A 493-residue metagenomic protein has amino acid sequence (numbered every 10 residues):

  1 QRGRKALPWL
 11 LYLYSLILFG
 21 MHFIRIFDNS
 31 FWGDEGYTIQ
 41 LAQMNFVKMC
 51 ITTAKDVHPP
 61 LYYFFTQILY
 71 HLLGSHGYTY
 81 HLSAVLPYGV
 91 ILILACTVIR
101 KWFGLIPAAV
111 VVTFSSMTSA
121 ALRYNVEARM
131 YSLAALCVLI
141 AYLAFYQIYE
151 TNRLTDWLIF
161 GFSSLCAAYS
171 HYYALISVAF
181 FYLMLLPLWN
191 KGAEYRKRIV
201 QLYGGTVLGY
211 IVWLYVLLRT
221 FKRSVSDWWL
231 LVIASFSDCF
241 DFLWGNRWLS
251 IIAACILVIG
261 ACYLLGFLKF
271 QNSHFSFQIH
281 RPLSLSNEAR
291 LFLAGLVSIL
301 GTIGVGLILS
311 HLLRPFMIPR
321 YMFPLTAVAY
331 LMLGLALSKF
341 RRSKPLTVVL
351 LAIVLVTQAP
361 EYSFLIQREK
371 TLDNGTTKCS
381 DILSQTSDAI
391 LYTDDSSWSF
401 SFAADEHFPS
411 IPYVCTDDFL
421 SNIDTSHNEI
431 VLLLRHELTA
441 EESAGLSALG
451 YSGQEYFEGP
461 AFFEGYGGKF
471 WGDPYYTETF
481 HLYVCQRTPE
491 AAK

Functional and structural regions predicted by a protein language model:
Q1-R4: Short, Lys/Arg-rich, polar N-terminal cytosolic tail immediately upstream of the first transmembrane signal-anchor
A6, L11-L350, V354-Q486: Membrane-proximal helix-loop-helix interfaces that form the catalytic/acceptor-binding platform of multi-pass membrane
A491-K493: Short, solvent-exposed mixed-charge patches
